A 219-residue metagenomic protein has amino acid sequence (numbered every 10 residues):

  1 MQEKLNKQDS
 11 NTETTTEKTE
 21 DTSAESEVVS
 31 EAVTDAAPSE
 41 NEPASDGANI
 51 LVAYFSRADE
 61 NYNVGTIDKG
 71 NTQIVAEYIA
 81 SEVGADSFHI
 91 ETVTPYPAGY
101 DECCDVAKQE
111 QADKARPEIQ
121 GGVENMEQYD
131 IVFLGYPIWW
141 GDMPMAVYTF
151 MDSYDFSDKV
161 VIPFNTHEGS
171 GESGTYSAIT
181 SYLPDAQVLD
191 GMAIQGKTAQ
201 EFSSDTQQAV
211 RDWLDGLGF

Functional and structural regions predicted by a protein language model:
Q2-K7, E13-Y129, G141, R211 (+1 more regions): N-terminal beta1-alpha1-beta2 submodule of the flavodoxin-like/Rossmannoid cofactor-binding fold
L51-A53, F88, F133, I162-F164 (+1 more regions): Hydrophobic/aromatic beta-strand patches that form the interior of the parallel beta-sheet core in alpha/beta enzyme
R57-E60, T92-P97, I138-D142, H167-E172 (+1 more regions): Solvent-exposed loop/turn segments at secondary-structure junctions within structured extracellular/periplasmic domains
K69, Q73, E77, P144 (+2 more regions): Short, surface-exposed alpha-helical segments at coil->helix boundaries
S81-D86, P117-Q120, I162-E168, M192-K197: Short C-terminal domain-edge/linker segments immediately following a structured domain
H89-P95, Y129-I131, E172-Y182, E201-R211: Noncatalytic linker/hinge segments flanking ATPase motor cores
G99-Q187: Helix-loop-strand module that forms the ligand-binding subsite of alpha/beta enzymes
Q187, G191-F219: Glycine-rich phosphate/pyrophosphate-binding loop and the adjoining helix
